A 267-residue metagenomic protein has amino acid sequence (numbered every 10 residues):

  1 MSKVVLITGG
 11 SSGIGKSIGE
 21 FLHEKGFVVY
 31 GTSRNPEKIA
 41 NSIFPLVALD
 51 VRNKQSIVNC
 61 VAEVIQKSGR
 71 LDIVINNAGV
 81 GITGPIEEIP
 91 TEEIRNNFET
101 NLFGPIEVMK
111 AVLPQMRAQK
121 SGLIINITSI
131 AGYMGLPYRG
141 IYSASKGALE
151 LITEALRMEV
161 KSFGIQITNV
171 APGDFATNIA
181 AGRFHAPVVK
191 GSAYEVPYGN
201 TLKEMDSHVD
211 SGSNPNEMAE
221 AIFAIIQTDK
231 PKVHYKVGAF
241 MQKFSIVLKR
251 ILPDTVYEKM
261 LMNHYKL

Functional and structural regions predicted by a protein language model:
S11-S12: Conserved glycine-rich cofactor-binding loop
L49-N59, T91: The beta1-alpha1 cofactor-binding region of Rossmann-like NAD(H)/NADP(H)-dependent oxidoreductases
P85-I86, E93-R95: Substrate-binding pocket helix/loop in short-chain dehydrogenase/reductase
M109, S145-A148: Active-site helix of classical SDR
M109-K110, E154: A short, exposed helix-loop element centered on a Lys and neighboring polar residues
S129: Residue(s) in the substrate-gating loop at a strand-loop-helix junction that position the organic substrate next
K161-V209: C-terminal beta-strand-loop-alpha-helix "lid" module of Rossmann-like NAD(P)-dependent dehydrogenases
